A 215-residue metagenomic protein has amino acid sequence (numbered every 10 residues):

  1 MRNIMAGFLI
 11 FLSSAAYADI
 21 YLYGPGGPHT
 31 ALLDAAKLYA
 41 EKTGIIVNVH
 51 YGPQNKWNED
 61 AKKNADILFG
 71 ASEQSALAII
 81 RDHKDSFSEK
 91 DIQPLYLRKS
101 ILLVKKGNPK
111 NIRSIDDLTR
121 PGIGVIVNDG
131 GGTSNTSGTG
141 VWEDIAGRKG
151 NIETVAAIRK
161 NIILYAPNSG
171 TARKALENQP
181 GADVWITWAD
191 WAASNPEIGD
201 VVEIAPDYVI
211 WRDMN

Functional and structural regions predicted by a protein language model:
M1-I4: Positively charged n-region of N-terminal signal peptides that target proteins for export
S13-Y17: N-terminal signal peptide c-region/cleavage motif recognized by signal peptidases
A18-V127: N-terminal segment of the mature folded domain
G26, H50-E59, E153-A175: Short helix-initiation/N-cap motifs at beta->coil->alpha
A36-E41, I115-P167: Ligand-binding cleft/hinge of the Venus flytrap
A65-A71, L77, G181-W188, A193 (+1 more regions): Paired acidic/hydrophobic, glycine-rich loop segments that form the ligand-binding mouth/hinge of periplasmic-binding
I79-D91, A193-P206: Ligand-binding "clamshell"
L97-R98, E197-N215: Periplasmic-binding protein-like
